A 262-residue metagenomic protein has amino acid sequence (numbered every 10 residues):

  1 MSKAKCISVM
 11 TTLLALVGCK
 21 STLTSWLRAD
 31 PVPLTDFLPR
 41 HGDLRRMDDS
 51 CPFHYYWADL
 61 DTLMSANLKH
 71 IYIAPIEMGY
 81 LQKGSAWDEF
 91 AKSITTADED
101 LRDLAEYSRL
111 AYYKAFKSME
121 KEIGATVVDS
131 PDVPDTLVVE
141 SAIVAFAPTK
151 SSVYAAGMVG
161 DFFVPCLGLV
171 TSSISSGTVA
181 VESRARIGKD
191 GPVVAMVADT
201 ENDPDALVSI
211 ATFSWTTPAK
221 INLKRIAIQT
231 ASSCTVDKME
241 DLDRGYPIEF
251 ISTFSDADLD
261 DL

Functional and structural regions predicted by a protein language model:
M1-V17: Sec-dependent bacterial lipoprotein signal peptides
K20-A58, T171-L262: C-terminal/domain-edge helix-coil "capping" segments
Y56, H70-E77, T136-V144, E182-R184 (+1 more regions): Soluble periplasmic/extracytoplasmic beta-strand elements of cell-envelope proteins
A66-V138: N-terminal segment of the mature soluble domain
G84-A91, A155-V159, A198-T200: Short, flexible, mixed-charge acidic loops at enzyme active sites
A105, R109, Y113-K117, I143 (+2 more regions): Extracytoplasmic/secreted envelope proteins and their assembly/folding machinery, especially bacterial periplasmic
Y113-K121, A125, P148, A231-M239: Sec-exported extracytoplasmic/periplasmic mature domains
K121-D190: Surface-exposed short loop/turn segments
